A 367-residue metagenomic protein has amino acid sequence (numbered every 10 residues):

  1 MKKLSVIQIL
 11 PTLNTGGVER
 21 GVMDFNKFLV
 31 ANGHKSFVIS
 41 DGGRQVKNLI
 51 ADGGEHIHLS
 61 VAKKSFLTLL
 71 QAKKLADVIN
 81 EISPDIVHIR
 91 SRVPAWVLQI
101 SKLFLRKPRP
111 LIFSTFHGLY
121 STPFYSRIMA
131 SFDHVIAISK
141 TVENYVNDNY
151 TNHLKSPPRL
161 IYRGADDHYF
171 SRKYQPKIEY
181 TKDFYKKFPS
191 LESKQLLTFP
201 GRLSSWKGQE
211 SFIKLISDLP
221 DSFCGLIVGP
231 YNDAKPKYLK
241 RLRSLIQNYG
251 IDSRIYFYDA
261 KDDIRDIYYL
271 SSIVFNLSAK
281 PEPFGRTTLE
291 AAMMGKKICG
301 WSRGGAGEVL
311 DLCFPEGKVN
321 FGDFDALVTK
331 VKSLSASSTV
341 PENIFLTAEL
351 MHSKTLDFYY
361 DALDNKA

Functional and structural regions predicted by a protein language model:
G16-D24, Q195, F199-D218: A conserved mid-protein helix/loop that constitutes part of the nucleotide-sugar donor-binding site
V38, K297-G300: Short hydrophobic beta-strand element within catalytic cores of glycosyltransferases and related nucleotide-activated
I39-R44, P200, G225-K240: Glycosyltransferase donor-sugar binding loop
I89-A95, F116: Short His-centered aromatic/hydrophobic patch
L103-K140, N144, N152-H153: A conserved, positively charged/aromatic
A234-L239, D252-K261, I267: Active-site donor-binding acidic/aromatic loop of nucleotide-activated sugar and phosphosugar transferases involved
Y269-P283, K296: Acidic donor-binding loop of glycosyltransferase active sites
L312-D325, K332-S335: Conserved acidic donor-binding segment of nucleotide-sugar-dependent glycosyltransferases
